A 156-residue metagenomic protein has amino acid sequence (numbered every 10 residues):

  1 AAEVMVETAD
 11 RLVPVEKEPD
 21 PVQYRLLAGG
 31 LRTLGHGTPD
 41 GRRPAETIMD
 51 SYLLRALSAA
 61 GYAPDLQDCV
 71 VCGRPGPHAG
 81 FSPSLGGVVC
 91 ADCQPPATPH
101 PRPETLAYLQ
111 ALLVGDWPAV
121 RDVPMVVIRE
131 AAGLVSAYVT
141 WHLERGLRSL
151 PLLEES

Functional and structural regions predicted by a protein language model:
A1-S156: Non-catalytic alpha-helical scaffolds and adjoining flexible linkers that form interface surfaces for assembly
